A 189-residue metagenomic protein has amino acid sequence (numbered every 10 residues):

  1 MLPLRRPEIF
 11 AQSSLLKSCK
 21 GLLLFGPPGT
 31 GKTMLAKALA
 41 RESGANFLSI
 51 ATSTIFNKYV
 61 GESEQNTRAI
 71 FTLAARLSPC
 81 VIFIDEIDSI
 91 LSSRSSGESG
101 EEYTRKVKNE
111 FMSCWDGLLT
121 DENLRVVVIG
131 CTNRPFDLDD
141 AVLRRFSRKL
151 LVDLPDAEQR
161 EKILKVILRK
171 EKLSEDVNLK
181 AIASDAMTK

Functional and structural regions predicted by a protein language model:
M1-M187: Walker A/P-loop NTP-binding motif of AAA+ ATPase domains
